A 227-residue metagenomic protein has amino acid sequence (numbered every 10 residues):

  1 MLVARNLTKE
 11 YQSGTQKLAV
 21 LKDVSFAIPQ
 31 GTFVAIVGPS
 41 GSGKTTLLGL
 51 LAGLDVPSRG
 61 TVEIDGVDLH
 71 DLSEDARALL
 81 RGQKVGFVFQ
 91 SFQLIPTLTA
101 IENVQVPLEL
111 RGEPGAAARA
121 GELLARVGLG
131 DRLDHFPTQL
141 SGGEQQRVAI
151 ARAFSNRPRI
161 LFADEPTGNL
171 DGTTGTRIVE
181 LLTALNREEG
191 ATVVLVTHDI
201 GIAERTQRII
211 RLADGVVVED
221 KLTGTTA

Functional and structural regions predicted by a protein language model:
M1-L212, V217: ABC family nucleotide-binding domain
V216-A227: Conserved beta-strand-loop-alpha-helix hinge in the C-terminal portion of ABC ATPase nucleotide-binding domains
